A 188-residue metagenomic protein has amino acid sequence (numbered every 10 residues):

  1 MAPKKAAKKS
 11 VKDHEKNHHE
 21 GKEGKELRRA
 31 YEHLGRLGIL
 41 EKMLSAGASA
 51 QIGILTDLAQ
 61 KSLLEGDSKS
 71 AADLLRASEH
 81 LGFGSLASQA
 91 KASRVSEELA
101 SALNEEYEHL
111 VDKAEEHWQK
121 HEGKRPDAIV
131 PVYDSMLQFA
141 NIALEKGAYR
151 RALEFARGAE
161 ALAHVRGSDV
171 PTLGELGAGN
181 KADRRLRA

Functional and structural regions predicted by a protein language model:
A2-A188: Long, charged/polar, soluble alpha-helical segments
